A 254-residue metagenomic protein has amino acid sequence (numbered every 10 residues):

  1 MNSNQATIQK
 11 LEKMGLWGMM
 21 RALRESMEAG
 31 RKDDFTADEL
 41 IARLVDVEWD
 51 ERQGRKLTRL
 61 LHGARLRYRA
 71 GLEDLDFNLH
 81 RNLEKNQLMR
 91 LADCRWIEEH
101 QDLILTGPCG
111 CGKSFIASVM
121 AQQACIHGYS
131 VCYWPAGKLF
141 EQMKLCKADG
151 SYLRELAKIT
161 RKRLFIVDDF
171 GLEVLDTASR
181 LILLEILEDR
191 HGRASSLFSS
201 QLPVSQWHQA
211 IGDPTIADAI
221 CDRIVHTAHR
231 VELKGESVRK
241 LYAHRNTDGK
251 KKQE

Functional and structural regions predicted by a protein language model:
E12, W17-Y68: Interdomain "pre-motor" coupling segment immediately N-terminal to P-loop NTPase/helicase cores
L23, S130, W134, K138-R161 (+1 more regions): Replace "adjacent to P-loop NTPase cores in ATP/GTP-dependent enzymes" with "adjacent to NTP-binding cores
G54-T106: Extended interfacial segments that mediate partner engagement and assembly in macromolecular machines
L83-R161: Conserved P-loop
L164: Walker B motif beta-strand of ABC-family P-loop ATPases
